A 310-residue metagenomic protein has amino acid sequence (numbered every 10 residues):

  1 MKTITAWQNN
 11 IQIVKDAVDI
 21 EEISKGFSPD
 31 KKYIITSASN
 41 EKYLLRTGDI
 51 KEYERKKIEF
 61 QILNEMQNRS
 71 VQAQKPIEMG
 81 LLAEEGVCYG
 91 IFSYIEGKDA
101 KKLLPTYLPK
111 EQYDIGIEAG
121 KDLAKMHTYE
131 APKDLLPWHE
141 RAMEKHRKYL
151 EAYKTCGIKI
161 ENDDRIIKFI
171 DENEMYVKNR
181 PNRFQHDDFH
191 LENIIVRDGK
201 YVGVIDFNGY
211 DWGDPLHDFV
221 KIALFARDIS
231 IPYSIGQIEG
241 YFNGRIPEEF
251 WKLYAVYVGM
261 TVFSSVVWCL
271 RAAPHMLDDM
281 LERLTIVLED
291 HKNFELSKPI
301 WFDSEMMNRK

Functional and structural regions predicted by a protein language model:
K2-V14, E96, G116-I117, K125-D187 (+1 more regions): An alpha-helical support segment within catalytic cores of ATP-dependent transferases
I4-T5, F60, I231, I235: Short, surface-exposed alpha-helical segments at coil->helix boundaries
K15-I20, I160-D164, G244-Y254: Short, surface-exposed acidic
E21-W138: ATP-binding pocket architecture of kinase catalytic cores
N40, V87, R180-N182, K200: Conserved catalytic motifs of the protein kinase core domain
L63, L108-P109, G203, V220-I222 (+1 more regions): Glycine-rich, phosphate-binding/catalytic loops in enzymes
I117, K178, K221-K310: Helix-rich C-terminal or lid/interface subdomains of diverse kinases
N182-Q185, H190, I195-W251: Active-site Asp-x-Gly
